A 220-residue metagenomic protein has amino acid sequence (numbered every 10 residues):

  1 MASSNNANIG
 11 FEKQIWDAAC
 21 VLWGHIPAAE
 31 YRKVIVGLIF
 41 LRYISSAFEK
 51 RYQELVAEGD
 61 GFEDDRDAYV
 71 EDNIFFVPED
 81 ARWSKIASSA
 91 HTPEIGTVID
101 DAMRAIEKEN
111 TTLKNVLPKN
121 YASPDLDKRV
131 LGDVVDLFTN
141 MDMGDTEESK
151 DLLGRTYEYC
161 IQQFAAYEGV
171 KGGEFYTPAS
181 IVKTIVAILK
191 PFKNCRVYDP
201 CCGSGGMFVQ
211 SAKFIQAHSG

Functional and structural regions predicted by a protein language model:
M1-K193: Non-catalytic, mostly N-terminal accessory regions of nucleic-acid modification and defense proteins
L38, C201-C202: Glycine-rich, histidine-containing beta strand-loop boundary motifs that form or position
C160, F164, C202, I215: Short, small-residue-rich loop/turn micro-motifs
N194-C201: Conserved class I S-adenosyl-L-methionine
S204-G220: Conserved SAM-binding loop of SAM-dependent methyltransferases across substrates and taxa, primarily the Class I
